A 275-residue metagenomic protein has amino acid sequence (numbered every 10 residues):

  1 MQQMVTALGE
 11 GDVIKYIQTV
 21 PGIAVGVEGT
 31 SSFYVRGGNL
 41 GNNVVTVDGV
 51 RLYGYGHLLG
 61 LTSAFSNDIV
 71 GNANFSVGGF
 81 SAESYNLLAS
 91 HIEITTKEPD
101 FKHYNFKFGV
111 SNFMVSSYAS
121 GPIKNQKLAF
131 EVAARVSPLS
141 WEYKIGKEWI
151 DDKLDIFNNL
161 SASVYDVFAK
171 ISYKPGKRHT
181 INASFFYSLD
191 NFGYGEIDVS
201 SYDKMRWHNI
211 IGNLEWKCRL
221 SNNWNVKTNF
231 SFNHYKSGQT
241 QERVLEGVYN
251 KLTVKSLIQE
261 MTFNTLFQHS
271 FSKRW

Functional and structural regions predicted by a protein language model:
M1-F80, H91, K97: Periplasmic N-terminal accessory/gating domains of Gram-negative outer-membrane beta-barrel systems
A7, G26-V27, S84, G109-S111 (+5 more regions): Short sequence motifs at beta-strands and strand-loop junctions characteristic of Gram-negative outer-membrane
V13, S31, L88-S90, Y104-F106 (+5 more regions): Hydrophobic, lipid-facing positions within transmembrane beta-strands of outer-membrane proteins
L40, V50-L52, K97, F113 (+5 more regions): Structural signature of outer-membrane beta-barrel domains
V44-T46, N72, H91, N105-G109 (+6 more regions): Residue-level detector of the transmembrane beta-barrel scaffold of outer-membrane proteins
G60-S63, G71-A82, S90-G121, V132-V136 (+2 more regions): Short strand-turn segments of transmembrane beta-barrel domains in outer membranes, especially the first one or two
F113-V136, D152-N191, W207-V226, F271-S272: Transmembrane beta-barrel wall of Gram-negative outer-membrane proteins
R178-K227, F232-E260: Flexible loop and strand-edge segments within Gram-negative outer membrane beta-barrel domains
